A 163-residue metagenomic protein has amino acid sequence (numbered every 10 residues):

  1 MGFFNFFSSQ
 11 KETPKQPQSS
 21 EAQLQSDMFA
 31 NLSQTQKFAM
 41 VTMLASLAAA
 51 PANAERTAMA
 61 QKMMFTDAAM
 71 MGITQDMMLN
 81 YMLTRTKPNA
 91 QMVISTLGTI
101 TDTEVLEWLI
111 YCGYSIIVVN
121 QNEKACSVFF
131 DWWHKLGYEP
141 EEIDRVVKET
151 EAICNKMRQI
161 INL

Functional and structural regions predicted by a protein language model:
G2-A48, E55-L163: Small-residue-enriched hydrophobic alpha-helices in membranes
